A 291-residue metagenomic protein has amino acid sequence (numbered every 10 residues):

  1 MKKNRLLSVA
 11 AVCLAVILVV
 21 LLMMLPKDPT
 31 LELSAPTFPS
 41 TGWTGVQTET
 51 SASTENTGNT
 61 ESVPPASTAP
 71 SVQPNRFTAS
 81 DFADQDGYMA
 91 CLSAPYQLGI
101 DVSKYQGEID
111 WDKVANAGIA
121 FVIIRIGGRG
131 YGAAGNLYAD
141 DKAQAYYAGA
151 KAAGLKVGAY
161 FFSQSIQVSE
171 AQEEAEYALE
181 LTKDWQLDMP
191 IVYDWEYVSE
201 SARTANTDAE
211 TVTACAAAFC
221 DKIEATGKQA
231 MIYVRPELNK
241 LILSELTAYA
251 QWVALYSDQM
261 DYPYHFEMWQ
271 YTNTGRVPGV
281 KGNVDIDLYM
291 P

Functional and structural regions predicted by a protein language model:
M1-A15: N-terminal Sec-pathway targeting helices
V12, T44, E55-T57: Low-complexity, intrinsically disordered segments with a bias for serine/threonine
V16-V20: Alpha-helical transmembrane segments
L21-T37: Sec-dependent signal peptide cleavage junction
F38, W43-V46, V63-E108, D112 (+1 more regions): Functionally critical loop-and-helix segments that line ligand-binding/catalytic clefts of soluble enzyme domains
T50-T54, T60-S62, S67: Extracellular mucin-like PTS domains
L92-A117, F121-A214, A218, E224-T226: Substrate-binding cleft of extracellular glycoside hydrolase catalytic domains
E176, L181-P291: Surface-exposed substrate-engagement region within the catalytic domains of secreted or surface-exposed extracellular
